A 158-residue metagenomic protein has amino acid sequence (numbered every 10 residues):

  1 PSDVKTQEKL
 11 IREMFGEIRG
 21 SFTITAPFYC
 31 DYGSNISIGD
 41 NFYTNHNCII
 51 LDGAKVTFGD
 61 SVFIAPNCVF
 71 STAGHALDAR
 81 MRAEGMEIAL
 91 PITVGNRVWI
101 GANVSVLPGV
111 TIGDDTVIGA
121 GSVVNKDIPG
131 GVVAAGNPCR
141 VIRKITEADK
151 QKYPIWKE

Functional and structural regions predicted by a protein language model:
P1-G39, E158: Extended, small-residue-rich solenoid/repeat segments and analogous flexible loops that form exposed scaffolds
K5, F28-I38, Y43-T111, N137-P138 (+1 more regions): Flexible, glycine/small-residue-enriched loop-and-beta-strand segment within the central core of proteins
M14, E84, P91, V124-N125: Short secondary-structure boundary/capping segments
P66, A120, G130: Residues that flank catalytic or metal-binding motifs in active/ligand-binding sites
W99, V117, V133-A135: Short-chain dehydrogenase/reductase
G101-D127: Beta-rich strand-turn-strand
V123, P129-V141: A contiguous, mid-protein "functional segment" used to position or interact with cofactors/ions or partner subunits
